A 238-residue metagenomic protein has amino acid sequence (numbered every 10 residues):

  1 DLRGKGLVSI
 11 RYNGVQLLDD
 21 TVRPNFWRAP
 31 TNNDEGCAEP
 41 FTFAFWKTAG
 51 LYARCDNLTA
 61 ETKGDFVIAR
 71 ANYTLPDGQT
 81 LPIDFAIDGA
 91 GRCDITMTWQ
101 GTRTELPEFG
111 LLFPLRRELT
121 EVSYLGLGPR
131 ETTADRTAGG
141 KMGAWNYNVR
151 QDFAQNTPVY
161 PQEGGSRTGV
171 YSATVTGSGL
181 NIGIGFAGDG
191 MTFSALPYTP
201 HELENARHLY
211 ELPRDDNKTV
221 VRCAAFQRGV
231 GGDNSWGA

Functional and structural regions predicted by a protein language model:
D1-A238: Beta-strand/loop-rich accessory regions of lumenal/periplasmic or secreted enzymes, predominantly carbohydrate-active
